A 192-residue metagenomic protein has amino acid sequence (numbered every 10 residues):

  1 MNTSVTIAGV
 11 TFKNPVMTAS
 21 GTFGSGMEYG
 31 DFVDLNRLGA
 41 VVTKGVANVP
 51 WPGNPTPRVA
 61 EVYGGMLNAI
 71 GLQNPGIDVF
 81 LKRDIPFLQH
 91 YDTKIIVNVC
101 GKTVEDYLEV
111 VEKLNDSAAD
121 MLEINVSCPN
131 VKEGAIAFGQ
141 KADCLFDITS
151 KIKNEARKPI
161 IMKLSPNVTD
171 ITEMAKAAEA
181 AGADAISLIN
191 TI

Functional and structural regions predicted by a protein language model:
M1-I95, G101: N-terminal capping/small domains of soluble enzymes
H90, K102-I192: Alpha/beta enzyme core
